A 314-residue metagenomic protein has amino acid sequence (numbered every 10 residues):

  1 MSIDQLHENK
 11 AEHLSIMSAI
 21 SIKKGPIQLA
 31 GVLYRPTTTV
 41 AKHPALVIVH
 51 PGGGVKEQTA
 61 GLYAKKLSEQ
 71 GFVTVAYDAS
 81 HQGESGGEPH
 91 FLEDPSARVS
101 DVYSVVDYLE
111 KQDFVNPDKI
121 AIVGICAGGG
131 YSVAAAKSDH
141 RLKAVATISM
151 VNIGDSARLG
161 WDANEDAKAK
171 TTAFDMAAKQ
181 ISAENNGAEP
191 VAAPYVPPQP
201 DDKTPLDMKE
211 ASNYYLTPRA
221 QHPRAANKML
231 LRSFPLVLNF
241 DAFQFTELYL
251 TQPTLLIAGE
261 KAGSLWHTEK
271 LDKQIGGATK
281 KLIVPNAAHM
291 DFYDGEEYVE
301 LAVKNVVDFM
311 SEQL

Functional and structural regions predicted by a protein language model:
I3-A41, Y293: N-terminal cap/lid segment of alpha/beta-hydrolase-fold proteins
I22, K56, Q82-P117, E296-L301: Catalytic nucleophile-loop/oxyanion-hole region of alpha/beta-hydrolase and closely related hydrolase-like folds
K42-P51: Short beta-strand element of the alpha/beta-hydrolase
G52-K65, A79: The serine-hydrolase catalytic nucleophile loop
K66-G86: Conserved alpha/beta-hydrolase
V133-Y214: Alpha/beta-hydrolase-fold enzymes
Y249-L250, L256-A258: Short beta-strand/loop motif that positions the catalytic acidic residue of the alpha/beta-hydrolase fold
P285-L314: Catalytic active-site module of serine/aspartate enzymes centered on a nucleophile-bearing elbow/loop
